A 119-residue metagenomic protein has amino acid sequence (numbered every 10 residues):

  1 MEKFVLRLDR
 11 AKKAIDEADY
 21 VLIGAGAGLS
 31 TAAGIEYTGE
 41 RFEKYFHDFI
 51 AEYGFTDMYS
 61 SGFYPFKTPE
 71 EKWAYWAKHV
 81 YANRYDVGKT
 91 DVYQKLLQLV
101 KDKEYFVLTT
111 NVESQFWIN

Functional and structural regions predicted by a protein language model:
M1-N119: Conserved catalytic core of sirtuin-type NAD+-dependent deacylases
